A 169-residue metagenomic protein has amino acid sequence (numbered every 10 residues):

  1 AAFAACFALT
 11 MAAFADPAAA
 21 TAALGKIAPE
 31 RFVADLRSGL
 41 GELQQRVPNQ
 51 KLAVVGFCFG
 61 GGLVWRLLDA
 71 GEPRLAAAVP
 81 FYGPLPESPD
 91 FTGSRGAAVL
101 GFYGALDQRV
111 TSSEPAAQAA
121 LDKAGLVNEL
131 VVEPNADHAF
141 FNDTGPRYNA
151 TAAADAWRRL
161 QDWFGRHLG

Functional and structural regions predicted by a protein language model:
A1-Q45, T144: Serine-hydrolase catalytic machinery in alpha/beta-hydrolase-like enzymes
V47-F57: Alpha/beta-hydrolase fold nucleophile elbow
G56-G60, V64: Gly/Ala-rich beta-loop-alpha elbow adjacent to hydrolase catalytic centers
R74-P84: A conserved short beta-strand
S94-V99, A124-V127: Short, proline-enriched alpha-helix->beta-strand connector loops that line the catalytic pocket of alpha/beta-hydrolase
G101-Y103: Short beta-strand/loop motif that positions the catalytic acidic residue of the alpha/beta-hydrolase fold
Q108-E114: Conserved alpha/beta-hydrolase "acid-adjacent" motif
V127-G169: C-terminal catalytic histidine-bearing segment of alpha/beta-hydrolase fold enzymes
